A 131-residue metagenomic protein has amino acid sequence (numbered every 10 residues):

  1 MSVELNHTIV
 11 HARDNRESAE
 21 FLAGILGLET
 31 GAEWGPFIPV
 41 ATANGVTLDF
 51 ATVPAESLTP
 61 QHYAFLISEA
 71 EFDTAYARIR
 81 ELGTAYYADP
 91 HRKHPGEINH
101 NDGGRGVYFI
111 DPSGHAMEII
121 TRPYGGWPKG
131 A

Functional and structural regions predicted by a protein language model:
M1-R16, Y63, R122-A131: N-terminal beta-strand motif that seeds the catalytic metal site of vicinal oxygen chelate
S2-E4, E56-P60, H100-N101: Short glycine-enriched loop/turn motifs at secondary-structure junctions
H7-I9, P39, H62-A64, G106-Y108: Short aromatic/hydrophobic contact patches that present stacked aromatics for nucleic-acid/ligand binding
R16-E29: Amphipathic alpha-helical segments
L22, Y76, T121, A131: Short, flexible helix/strand-to-coil boundary loops that buttress conserved ligand/catalytic motifs in alpha/beta
L28-Q61, F65-E69, A116-T121: Conserved short beta-strand elements that form part of the metal-binding/catalytic scaffold of enzyme active sites
A64-P112, A116, Y124-W127: Vicinal oxygen chelate
